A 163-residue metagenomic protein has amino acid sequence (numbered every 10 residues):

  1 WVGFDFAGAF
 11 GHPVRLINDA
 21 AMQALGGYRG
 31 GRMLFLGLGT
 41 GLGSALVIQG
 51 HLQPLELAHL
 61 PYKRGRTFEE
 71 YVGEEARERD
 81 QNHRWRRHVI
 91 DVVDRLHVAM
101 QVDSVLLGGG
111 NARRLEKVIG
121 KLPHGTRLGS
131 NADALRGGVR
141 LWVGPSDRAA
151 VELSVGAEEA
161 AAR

Functional and structural regions predicted by a protein language model:
W1-G26, R32, Y71, V118-S146: Glycine-rich phosphate-binding loop and adjoining helix at the ATP-binding site of ATP-dependent phosphoryl-transfer
W1-Q23, L52-H88: Glycine-rich phosphate-binding loop plus the immediately following alpha-helix
L25, L42-I48: Short beta-strand scaffold segments in enzyme catalytic cores
M33-G37, L106, E152: Short glycine-aspartate micro-motif
L36-G41, G110: A short acidic Gly-Thr/Ser loop motif
W85-A99: A short, acidic, amphipathic alpha-helical segment used as a generic capping/interface helix at domain edges
L96-S130: Glycine-rich phosphate-binding loops at beta-strand->alpha-helix junctions
A157-R163: Long, low-complexity, intrinsically disordered segments
